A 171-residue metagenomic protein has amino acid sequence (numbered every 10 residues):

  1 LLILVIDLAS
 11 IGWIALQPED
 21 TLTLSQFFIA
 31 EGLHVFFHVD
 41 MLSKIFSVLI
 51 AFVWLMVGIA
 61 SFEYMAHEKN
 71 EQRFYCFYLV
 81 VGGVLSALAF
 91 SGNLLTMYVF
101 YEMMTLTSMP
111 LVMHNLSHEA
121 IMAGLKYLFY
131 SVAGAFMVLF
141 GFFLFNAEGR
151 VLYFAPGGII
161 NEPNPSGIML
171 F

Functional and structural regions predicted by a protein language model:
L1-C76, A155, I159: Transmembrane helix-loop-helix hairpins at membrane boundaries of multipass inner-membrane proteins
L1-V5, A66-V80, L95-Y98, L116-M137 (+1 more regions): Membrane-interfacial loop-to-helix junctions in multi-pass inner-membrane proteins
I3-D7, A51-W54, V81-L85, E102-L106 (+1 more regions): Residue-level recognition of pore/gate-forming positions within transmembrane alpha-helices of multi-pass
L8-P18, L85, M109-E119: Juxtamembrane membrane-interface segments at transmembrane alpha-helix termini
L16-H34, M103, A135-F171: Juxtamembrane/interfacial segments at transmembrane-helix boundaries in multi-pass membrane proteins
I45-F46, S86-S108, M122-L128: Hydrophobic alpha-helical membrane segments of integral membrane proteins
I59, G83-F90, P110, F140-F143: Alpha-helical transmembrane segments of multipass membrane proteins
I59-N70, M109-H118, L144: Helix-loop junctions at the membrane interface of multi-pass solute transporters
